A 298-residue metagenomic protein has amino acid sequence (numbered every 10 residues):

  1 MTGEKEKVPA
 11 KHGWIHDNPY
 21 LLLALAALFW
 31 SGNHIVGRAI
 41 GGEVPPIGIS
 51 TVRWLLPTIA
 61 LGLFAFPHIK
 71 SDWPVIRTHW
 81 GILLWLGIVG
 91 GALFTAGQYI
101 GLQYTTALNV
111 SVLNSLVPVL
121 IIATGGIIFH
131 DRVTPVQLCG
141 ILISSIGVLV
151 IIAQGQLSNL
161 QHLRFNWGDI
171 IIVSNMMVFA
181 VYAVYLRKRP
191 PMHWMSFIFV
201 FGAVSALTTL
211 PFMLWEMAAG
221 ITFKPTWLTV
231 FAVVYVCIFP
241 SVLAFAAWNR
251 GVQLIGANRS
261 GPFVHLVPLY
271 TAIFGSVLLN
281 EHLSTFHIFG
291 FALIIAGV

Functional and structural regions predicted by a protein language model:
T2, G42-L93, L120-I121, M177-Y182 (+3 more regions): Transmembrane alpha-helices of multi-pass small-molecule transport proteins
T2-T51, I88, Q161-K188, T208: Glycine-/small-residue-enriched transmembrane alpha-helix faces in small-molecule transporters and effluxers
F29, N33-H34, G62-N114, V150 (+1 more regions): Specific transmembrane alpha-helical segments of multi-pass solute transporters/efflux pumps, especially DMT/EamA
I35, L61, I121-A123, I127 (+3 more regions): Transmembrane alpha-helical segments that form core, pore/gating elements of small-molecule transporters/exporters
V36-A39, E43, P57-I76, I146-H162 (+2 more regions): Membrane-interface helix-cap regions at the ends of transmembrane helices in multi-pass membrane proteins
I40, I49, R53, G101 (+6 more regions): Hydrophobic/aromatic residues within transmembrane alpha-helices of multi-pass small-molecule transporters
S50-V52, G91, T95, N109-L116 (+2 more regions): Helix-helix packing/entry segments at the starts of transmembrane helices
L61, L84, T124, V133-G155 (+4 more regions): Hydrophobic transmembrane alpha-helices of multi-pass small-molecule transport proteins
